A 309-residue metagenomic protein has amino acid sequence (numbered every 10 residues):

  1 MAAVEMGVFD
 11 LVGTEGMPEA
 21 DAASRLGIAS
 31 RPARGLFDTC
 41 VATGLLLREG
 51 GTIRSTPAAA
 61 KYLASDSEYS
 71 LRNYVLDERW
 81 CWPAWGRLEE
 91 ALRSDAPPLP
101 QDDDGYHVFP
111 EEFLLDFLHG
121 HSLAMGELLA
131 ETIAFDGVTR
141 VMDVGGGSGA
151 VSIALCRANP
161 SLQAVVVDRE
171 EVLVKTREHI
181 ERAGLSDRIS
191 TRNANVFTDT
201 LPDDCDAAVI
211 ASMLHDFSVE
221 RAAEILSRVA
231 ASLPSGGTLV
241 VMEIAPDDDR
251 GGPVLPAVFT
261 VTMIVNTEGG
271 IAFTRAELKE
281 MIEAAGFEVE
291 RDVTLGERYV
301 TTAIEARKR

Functional and structural regions predicted by a protein language model:
M1-A42, L47-R48, F135, R140 (+1 more regions): Alpha-helical subdomain
M1-M6, D10-L11, G16, R25 (+1 more regions): Conserved Class I S-adenosyl-L-methionine-dependent methyltransferase catalytic core
